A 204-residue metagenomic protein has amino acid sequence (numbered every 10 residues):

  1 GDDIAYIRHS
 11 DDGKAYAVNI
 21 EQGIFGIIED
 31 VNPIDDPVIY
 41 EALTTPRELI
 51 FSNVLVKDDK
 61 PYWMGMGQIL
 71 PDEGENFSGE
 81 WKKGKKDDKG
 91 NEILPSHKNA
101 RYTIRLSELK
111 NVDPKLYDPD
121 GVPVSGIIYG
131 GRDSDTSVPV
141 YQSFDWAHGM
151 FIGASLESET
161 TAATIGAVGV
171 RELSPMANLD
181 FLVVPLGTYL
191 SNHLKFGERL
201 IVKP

Functional and structural regions predicted by a protein language model:
G1-N19, I28: Glycine-rich phosphate-binding loop of nucleotide-binding enzymes
G13-E21, S137-S143: Short, well-ordered strand-loop elements centered on a beta-strand within folded domains, enriched for acidic residues
I24: Acidic, His- and aromatic-enriched active-site or binding-groove loops in soluble protein domains that engage sugars
E29-P33, I39, L43-P204: Conserved NTP phosphate-binding and transfer environment spanning the P-loop NTPase/kinase superfamily
